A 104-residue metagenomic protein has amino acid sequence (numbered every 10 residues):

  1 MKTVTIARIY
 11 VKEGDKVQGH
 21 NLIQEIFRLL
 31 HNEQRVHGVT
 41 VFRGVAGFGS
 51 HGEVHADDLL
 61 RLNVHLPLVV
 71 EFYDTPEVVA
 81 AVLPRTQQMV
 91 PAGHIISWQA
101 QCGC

Functional and structural regions predicted by a protein language model:
M1-C104: Positively charged, small/polar-rich N-terminal and surface patches that mediate targeting and assembly and bind
